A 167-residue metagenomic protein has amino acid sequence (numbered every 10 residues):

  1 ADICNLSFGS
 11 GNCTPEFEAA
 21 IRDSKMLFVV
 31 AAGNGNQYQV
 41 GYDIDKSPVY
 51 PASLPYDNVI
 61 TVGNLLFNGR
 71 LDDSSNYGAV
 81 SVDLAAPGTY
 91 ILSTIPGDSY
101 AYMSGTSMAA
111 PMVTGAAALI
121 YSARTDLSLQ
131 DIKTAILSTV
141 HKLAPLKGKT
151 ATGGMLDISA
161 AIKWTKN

Functional and structural regions predicted by a protein language model:
A1-F8, E16, N58-T61, R70-D73 (+1 more regions): C-terminal subdomain of the subtilisin-like protease fold in secreted/lumenal serine endopeptidases
N5-G9, V29-A32, G63-N64, P111: A cross-family glycoside hydrolase active-site/sugar-binding cleft signature
N12-C13, Q37: Short glycine-rich, flexible loops that bind phosphorylated cofactors or substrates
C13-A31, Y50, N58: Catalytic-core regions built around general acid/base machinery
G33, G105-S107, T152, D157: Residue-level detector of functionally special positions within alpha-helical transmembrane segments of multi-pass
G35-Y56: Glycine-rich, charge-decorated loop segments at or immediately adjacent to ligand/cofactor-binding or catalytic sites
Q37-Q39, G105, K142-G148: Active-site loop architecture of trypsin-fold serine endopeptidases
V49-S122, D126, Q130, A161: Extracellular S/T/G-rich loop segment that most often corresponds to the catalytic His/Ser-adjacent loop
